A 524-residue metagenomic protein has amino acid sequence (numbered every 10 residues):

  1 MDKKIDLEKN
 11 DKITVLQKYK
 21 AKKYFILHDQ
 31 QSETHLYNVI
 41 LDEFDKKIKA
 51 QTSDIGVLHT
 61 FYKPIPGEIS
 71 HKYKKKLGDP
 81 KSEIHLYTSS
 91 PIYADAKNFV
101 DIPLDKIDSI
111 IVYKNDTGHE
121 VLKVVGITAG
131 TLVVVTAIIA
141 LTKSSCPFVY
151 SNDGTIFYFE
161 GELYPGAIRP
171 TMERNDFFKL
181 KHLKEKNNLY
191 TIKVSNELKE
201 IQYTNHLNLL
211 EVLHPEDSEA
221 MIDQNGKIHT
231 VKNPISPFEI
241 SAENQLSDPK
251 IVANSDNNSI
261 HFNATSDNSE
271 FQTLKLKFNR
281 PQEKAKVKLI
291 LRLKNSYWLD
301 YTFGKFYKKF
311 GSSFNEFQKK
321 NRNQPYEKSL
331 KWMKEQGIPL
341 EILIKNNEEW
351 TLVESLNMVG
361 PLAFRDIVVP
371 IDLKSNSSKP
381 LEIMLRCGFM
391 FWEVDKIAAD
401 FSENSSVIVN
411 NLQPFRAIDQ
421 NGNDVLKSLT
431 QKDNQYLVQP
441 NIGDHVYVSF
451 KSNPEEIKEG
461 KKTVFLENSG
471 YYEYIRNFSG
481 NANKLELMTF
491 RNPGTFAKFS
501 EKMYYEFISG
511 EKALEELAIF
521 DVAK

Functional and structural regions predicted by a protein language model:
M1-A242: Compositionally biased alpha-helical segments
Y24-I26, E341-L343, M384: Residue-level detector of beta-strand face positions
V39, K374-N376, G388: Hydrophobic loop/turn residues within beta-sheet-rich immunoglobulin-like superfamily modules
D45-K49, F99, K286, D366 (+1 more regions): A generic structural signal for beta-strand entry/edge sites
V135-S378, W392-K524: Activation corresponds to long, low-complexity, non-globular regions
M384-W392: Short beta-strand-plus-loop segments that form exposed binding edges in beta-rich domains
